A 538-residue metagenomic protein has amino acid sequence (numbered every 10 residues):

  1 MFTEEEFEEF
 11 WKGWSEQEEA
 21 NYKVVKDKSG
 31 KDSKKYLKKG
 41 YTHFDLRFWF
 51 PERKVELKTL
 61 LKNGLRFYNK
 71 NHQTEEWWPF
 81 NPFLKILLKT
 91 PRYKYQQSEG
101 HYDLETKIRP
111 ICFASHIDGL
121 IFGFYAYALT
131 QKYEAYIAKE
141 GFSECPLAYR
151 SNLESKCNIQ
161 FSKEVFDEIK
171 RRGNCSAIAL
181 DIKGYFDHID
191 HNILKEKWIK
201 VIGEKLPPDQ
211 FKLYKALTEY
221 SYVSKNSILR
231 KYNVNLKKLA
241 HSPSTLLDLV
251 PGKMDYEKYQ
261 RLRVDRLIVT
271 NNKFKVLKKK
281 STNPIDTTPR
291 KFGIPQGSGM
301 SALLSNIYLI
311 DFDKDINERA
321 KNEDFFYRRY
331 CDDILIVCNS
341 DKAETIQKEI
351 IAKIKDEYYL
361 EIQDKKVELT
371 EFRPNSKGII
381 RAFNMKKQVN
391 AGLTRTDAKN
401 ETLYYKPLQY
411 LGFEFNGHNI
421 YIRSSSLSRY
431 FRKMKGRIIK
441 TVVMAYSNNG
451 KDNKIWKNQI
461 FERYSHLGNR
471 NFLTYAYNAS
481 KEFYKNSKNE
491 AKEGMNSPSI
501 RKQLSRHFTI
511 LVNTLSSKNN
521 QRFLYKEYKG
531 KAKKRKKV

Functional and structural regions predicted by a protein language model:
M1-H101, L504-H507, L511-V538: Non-catalytic, polymerase-adjacent accessory regions of viral genome-replication enzymes
F83, L87-G123, G141-L153, N233-P251 (+2 more regions): Short, conserved non-catalytic motifs in the polymerase core
S115, G119, G123-Y125, Y259-F292 (+5 more regions): Right-hand nucleic-acid polymerase module
Q131-F142, A177, K205-Q210: Short secondary-structure capping/junction motifs at helix and strand boundaries
E144-S155, L335-C338, E368-G378: Beta-rich nucleic-acid/ligand-interaction surfaces
C157-A177: A short acidic-Thr-Gly-centered motif at the start of a beta-strand
R172-C331, L335-E349, T402-Y405, S447: Conserved polymerase palm-domain catalytic core
C338-D364, N384-Q388: Helical (often loop-to-helix) elements that flank the catalytic cores of nucleotide-handling enzymes
